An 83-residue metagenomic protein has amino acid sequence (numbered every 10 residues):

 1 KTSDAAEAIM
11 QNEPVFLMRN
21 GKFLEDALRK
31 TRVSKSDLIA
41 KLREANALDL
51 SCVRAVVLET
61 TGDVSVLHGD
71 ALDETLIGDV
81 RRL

Functional and structural regions predicted by a protein language model:
K1-L58, S65-R81: Canonical alpha-helical transmembrane segment with a positive-inside/aromatic-interface signature
